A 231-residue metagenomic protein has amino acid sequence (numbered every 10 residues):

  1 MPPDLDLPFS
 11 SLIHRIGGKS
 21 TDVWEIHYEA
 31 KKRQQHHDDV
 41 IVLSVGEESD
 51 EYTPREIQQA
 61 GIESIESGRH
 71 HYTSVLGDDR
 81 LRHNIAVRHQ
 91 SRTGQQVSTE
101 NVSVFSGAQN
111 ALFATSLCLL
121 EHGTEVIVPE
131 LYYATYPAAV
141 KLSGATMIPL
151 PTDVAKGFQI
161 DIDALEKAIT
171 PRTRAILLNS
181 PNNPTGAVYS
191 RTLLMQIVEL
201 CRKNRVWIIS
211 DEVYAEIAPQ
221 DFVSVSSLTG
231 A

Functional and structural regions predicted by a protein language model:
P2-G107, A114, A164: N-terminal small-domain helix-loop-helix segment of the aminotransferase-like
H14, I62, G123-V126, N204: Alpha-helical interaction segments
R33-H37, S143, K203-N204: Helix C-cap/helix->beta junction micro-motif
D38-D39, T124, R172, N204: Short coil/turn segments at beta-strand junctions that form active-site/ligand-binding loops
D50, Y189, R202: Aromatic/pi-system hotspot detector in well-structured domains
E66-E199, A215-A231: Conserved core of the PLP fold type I
